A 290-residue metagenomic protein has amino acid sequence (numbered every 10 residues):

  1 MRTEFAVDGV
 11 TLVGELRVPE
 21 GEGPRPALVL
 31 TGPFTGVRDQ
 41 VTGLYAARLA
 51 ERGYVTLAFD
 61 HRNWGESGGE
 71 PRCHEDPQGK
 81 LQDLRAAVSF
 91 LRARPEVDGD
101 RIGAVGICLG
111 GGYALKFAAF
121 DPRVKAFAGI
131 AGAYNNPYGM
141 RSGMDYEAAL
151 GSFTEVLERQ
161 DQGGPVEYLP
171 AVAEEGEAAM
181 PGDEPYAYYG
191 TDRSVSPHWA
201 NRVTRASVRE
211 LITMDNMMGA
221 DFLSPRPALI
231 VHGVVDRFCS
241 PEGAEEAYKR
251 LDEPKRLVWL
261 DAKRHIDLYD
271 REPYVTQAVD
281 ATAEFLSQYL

Functional and structural regions predicted by a protein language model:
M1-E22: N-terminal cap/lid segment of alpha/beta-hydrolase-fold proteins
F34-A47, H61, E242: The serine-hydrolase catalytic nucleophile loop
R38, W64-G99, G103, E272-Q277: Catalytic nucleophile-loop/oxyanion-hole region of alpha/beta-hydrolase and closely related hydrolase-like folds
R48-G68: Conserved alpha/beta-hydrolase
L115-D192: Alpha/beta-hydrolase-fold enzymes
L223-S224, I230-H232: Short beta-strand/loop motif that positions the catalytic acidic residue of the alpha/beta-hydrolase fold
R237-G243: Conserved alpha/beta-hydrolase "acid-adjacent" motif
K263, R271-L290: Catalytic active-site module of serine/aspartate enzymes centered on a nucleophile-bearing elbow/loop
